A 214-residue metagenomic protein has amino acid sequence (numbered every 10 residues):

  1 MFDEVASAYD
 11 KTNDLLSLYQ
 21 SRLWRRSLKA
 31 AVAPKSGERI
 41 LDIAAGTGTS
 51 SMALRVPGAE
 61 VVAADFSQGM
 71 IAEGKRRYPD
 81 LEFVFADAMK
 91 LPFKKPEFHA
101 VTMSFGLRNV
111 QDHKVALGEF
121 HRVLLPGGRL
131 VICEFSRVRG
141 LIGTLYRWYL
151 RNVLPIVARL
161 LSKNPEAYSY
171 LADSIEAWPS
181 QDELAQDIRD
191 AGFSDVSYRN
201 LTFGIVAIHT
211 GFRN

Functional and structural regions predicted by a protein language model:
L18-S36: Conserved alpha-helix/loop element of class I SAM-dependent methyltransferases that forms part of the SAM/SAH-binding
R39-L91: Class I SAM-dependent methyltransferase SAM/SAH-binding core
M89-A100: A short acidic, Gly/Pro-enriched loop at the edge of an enzyme's catalytic core that lines a small-molecule cofactor
H99-H113: A short SAM/SAH-binding and catalytic strip from SAM-dependent methyltransferases
K114-R129: A short glycine-rich, Lys/Arg-flanked "PGG" loop and its adjoining helix->strand segment in the class I
R129-A158: Conserved class I S-adenosyl-L-methionine
P165, S174-A191: Short alpha-helix
A185, S194-N214: Core SAM-dependent methyltransferase catalytic element
